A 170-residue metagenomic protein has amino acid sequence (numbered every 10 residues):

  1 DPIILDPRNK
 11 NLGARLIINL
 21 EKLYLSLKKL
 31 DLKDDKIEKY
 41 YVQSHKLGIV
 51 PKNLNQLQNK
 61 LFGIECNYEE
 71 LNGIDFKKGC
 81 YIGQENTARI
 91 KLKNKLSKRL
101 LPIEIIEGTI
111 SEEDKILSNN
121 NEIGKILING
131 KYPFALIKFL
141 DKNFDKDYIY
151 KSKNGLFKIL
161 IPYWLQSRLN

Functional and structural regions predicted by a protein language model:
D1-I4, L47-K60, Y163-N170: Short, low-order "capping/linker" segments at domain edges
D1-L47, S118: Acidic, low-complexity central loop/insert segments
D6, K36-E38, G63, K138 (+1 more regions): Alpha-helix initiation/capping motif
R8-K10, I18, L54, A88 (+2 more regions): Generic hydrophobic/packing signal
A14, L25-L30, L54-Q58, E85 (+1 more regions): A short secondary-structure junction signal
V42-L92: A mid-sequence, solvent-exposed acidic-amphipathic segment
C66-I74, Q84, A88-N170: Glycine-rich, small/acidic residue-mixed loop/short-helix segments
